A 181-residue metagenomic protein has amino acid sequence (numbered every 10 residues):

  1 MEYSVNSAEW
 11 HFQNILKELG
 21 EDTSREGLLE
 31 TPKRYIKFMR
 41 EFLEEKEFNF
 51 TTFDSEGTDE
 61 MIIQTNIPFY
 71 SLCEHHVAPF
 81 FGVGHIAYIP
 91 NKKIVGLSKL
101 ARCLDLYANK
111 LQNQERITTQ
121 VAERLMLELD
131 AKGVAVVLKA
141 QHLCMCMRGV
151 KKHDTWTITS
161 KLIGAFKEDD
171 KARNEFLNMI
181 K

Functional and structural regions predicted by a protein language model:
M1-K181: A domain-level signal for the structural core that forms small-molecule/cofactor-binding pockets and catalytic centers
